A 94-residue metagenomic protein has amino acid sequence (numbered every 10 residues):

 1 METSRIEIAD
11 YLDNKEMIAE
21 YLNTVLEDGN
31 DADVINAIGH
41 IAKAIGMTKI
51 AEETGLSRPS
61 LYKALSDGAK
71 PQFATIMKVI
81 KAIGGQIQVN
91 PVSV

Functional and structural regions predicted by a protein language model:
M1-A37: N-terminal flexible/basic segments that precede or flank functional cores
N36-E53: Short basic helix-loop element that most often maps to the first helix and adjoining turn of HTH DNA-binding modules
I41-A44, Q88-V94: Short, charged recognition helix plus adjacent turn of helix-turn-helix-like nucleic-acid-binding domains
K49, S60, T75: Residues in the helix-turn-helix
G55-P71: Recognition helix of helix-turn-helix/homeodomain-like DNA-binding domains that insert into the DNA major groove
Q72-N90: DNA major-groove recognition helix of helix-turn-helix/homeodomain DNA-binding modules
